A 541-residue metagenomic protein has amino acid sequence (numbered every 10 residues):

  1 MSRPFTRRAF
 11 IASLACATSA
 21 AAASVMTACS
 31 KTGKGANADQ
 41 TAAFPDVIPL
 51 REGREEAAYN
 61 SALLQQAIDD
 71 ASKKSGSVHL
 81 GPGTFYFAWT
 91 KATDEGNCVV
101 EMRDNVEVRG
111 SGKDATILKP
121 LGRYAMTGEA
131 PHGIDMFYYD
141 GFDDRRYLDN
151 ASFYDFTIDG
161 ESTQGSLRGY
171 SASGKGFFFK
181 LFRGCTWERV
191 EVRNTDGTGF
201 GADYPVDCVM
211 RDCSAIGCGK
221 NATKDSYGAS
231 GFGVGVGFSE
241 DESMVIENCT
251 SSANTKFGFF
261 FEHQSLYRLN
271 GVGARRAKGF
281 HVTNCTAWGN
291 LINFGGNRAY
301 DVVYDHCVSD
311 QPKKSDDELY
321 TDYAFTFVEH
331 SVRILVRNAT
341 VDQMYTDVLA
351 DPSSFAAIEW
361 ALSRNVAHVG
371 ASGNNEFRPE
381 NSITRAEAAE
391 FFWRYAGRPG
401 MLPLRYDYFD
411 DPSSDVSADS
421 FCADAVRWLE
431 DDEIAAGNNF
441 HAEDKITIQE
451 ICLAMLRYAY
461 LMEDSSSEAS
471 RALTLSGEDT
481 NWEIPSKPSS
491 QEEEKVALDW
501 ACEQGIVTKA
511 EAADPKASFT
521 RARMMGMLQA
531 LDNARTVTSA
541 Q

Functional and structural regions predicted by a protein language model:
M1-T18: N-terminal secretory signal peptides and thylakoid transit peptides that target proteins across membranes
R3, A9, V25-F44: C-terminal segment of N-terminal export signals and the immediately downstream linker at the start of the mature
K31-K34, D342-A356, S363, H368-A389 (+5 more regions): Feature responds to low-complexity, polar/acidic, surface-exposed segments characteristic of secreted/exported proteins
G33-Q66, T84: Right-handed parallel beta-helix/beta-solenoid
E55-S61, Q65, D69, K73-E107 (+2 more regions): N-terminal extracellular ligand-recognition/capping segment immediately after the signal peptide
W89-K91, K113, I117-R123, S162-K175 (+11 more regions): Short glycine/acidic-rich loop motifs that flank beta-strands on beta-rich extracellular proteins
N105-E107, D114, D149-G160, R183-N194 (+6 more regions): Right-handed parallel beta-helix
G141-R146, I158-W187, G271-A274, A435: Right-handed parallel beta-helix
